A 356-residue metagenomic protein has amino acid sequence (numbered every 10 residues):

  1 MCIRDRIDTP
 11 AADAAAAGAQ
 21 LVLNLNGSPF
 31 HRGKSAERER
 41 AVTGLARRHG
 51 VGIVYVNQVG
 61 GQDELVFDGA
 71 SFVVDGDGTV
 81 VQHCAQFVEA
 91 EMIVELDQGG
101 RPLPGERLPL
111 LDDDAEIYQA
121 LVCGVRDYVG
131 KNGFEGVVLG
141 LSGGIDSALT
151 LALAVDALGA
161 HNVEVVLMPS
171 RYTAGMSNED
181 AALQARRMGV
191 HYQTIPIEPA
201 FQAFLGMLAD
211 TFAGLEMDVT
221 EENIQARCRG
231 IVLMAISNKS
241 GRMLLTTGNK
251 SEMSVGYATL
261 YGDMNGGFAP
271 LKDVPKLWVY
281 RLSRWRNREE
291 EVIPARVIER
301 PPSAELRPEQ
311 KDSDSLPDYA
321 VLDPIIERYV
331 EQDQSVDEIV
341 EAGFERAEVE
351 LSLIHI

Functional and structural regions predicted by a protein language model:
M1-D5, I354-I356: Conserved small/polar residues in nucleotide/adenosyl-binding loops
R6-E89: CN hydrolase (nitrilase-like) catalytic-core segments centered on the catalytic cysteine and neighboring Lys/Glu
V51, G76, G100-S142, S147-I354: ATP/NTP-dependent adenylation/nucleotidyl-transfer catalytic domains that generate, transfer, or process NMP-activated
V56, C84, V94, I195 (+1 more regions): Hydrophobic residues at beta-strand termini and immediately following loops that shape nucleotide-binding pockets
F87-P104: A short, polar/charged loop-to-alpha-helix boundary motif
